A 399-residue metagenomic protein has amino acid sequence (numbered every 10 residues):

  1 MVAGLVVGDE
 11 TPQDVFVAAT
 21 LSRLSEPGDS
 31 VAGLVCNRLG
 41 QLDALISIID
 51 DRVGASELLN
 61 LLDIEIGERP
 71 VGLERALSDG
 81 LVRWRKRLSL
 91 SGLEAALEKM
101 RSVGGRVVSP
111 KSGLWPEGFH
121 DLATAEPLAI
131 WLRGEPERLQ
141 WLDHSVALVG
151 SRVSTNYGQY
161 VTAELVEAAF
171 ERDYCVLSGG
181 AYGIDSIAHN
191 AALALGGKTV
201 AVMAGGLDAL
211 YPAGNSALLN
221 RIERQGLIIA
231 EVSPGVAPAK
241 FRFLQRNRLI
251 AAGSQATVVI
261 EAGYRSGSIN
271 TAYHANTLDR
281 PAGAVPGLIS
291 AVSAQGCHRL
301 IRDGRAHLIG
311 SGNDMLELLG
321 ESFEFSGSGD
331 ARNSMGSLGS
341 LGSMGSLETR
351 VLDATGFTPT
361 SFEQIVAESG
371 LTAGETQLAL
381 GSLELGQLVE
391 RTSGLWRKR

Functional and structural regions predicted by a protein language model:
M1-L114, G386-L395, R399: Short, small/acidic-rich helices and loops at N termini and domain boundaries of DNA replication/processing enzymes
M1-V15, R23-E26, E98-R399: Glycine-biased, small-residue-rich flexible motifs in mid-sequence functional cores and linkers
